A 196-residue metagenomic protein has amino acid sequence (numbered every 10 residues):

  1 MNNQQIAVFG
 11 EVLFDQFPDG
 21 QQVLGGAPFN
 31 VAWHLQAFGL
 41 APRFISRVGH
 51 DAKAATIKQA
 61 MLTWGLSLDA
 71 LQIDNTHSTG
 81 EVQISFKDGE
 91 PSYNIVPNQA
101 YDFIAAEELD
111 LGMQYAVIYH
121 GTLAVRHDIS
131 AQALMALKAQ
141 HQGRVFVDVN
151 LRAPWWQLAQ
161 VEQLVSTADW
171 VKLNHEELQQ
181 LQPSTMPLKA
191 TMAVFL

Functional and structural regions predicted by a protein language model:
M1-L66: Glycine-rich phosphate/adenosyl-contacting loop at the front of the ribokinase-like
I6, L111, Q163-L164: Structural alpha-helical scaffold elements that stabilize or flank donor/cofactor-binding regions in carbohydrate
V12, L123, V149: Active-site metal-binding loops of divalent metal-dependent hydrolases
A41-T122: Conserved N-terminal subdomain of the carbohydrate kinase-like
G80, A105-L109, A131, W155-L158 (+1 more regions): Structural motif corresponding to alpha-helix initiation and N-cap regions
Q140-R144: A short helix->loop->beta-strand "cap" motif at the edges of active sites that frequently abuts
V145-V147, V171: Hydrophobic faces of well-ordered beta-strands that scaffold small-molecule active sites in alpha/beta enzyme cores
W155-L196: Conserved phosphate/ATP/ADP-binding segment of small-molecule kinases
